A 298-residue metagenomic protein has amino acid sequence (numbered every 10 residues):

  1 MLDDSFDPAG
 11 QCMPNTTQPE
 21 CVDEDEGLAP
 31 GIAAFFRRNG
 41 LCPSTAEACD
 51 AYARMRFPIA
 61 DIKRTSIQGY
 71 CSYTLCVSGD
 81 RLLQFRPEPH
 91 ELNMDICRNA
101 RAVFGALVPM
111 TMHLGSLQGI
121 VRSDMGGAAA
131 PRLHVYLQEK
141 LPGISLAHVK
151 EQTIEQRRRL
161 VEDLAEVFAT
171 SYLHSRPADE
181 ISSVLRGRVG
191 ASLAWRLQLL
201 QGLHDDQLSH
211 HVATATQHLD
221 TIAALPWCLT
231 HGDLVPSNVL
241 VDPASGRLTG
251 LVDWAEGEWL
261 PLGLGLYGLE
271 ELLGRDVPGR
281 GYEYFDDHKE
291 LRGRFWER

Functional and structural regions predicted by a protein language model:
L2-D61: Juxta-kinase regulatory segment immediately upstream of eukaryotic protein kinase catalytic domains
A46-E47, M94-C97, K289-G293: Short, surface-exposed alpha-helical segments at coil->helix boundaries
I62-G187: ATP-binding pocket architecture of kinase catalytic cores
S72-V77, T216-L264: Active-site acidic catalytic loop and adjacent metal/ATP-binding pocket of ATP-dependent phosphoryl transfer enzymes
D80, L141-P142, P243-G246, G274: Short loop segments at secondary-structure junctions
I96, L133-L137, L262-L269, L291: Activation loop
Y136, E162-A224, C228: Active-site catalytic-loop/activation-segment of kinase and kinase-like phosphoryl-transfer enzymes
L264-R298: Active-site activation/catalytic loop segments of kinase-like enzymes and analogous catalytic loops in related
